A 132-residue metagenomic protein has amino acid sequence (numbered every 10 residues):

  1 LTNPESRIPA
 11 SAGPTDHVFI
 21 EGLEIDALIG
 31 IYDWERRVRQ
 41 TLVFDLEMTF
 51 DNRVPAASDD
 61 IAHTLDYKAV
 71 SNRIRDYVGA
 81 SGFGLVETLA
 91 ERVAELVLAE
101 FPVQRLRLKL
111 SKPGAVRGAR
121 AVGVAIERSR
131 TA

Functional and structural regions predicted by a protein language model:
L1-A132: N-terminal, polar/charged subdomain of small-to-medium soluble alpha/beta proteins
